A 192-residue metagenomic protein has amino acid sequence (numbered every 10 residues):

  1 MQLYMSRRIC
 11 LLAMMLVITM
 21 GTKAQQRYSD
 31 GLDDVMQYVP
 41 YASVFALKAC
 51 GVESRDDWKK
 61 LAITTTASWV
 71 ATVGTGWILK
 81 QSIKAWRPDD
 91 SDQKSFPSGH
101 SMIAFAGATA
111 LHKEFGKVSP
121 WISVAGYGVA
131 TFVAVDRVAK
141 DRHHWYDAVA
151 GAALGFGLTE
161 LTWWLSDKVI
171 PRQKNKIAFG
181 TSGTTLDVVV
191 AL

Functional and structural regions predicted by a protein language model:
Q2-L16, M20-V39, V73-W77, Q81-L192: Replace "edges of transmembrane helices
K23-Q25, C50-S54: Short, hydrophobic transmembrane alpha-helix segments
E53-A71: Interfacial segments of alpha-helical transmembrane regions
